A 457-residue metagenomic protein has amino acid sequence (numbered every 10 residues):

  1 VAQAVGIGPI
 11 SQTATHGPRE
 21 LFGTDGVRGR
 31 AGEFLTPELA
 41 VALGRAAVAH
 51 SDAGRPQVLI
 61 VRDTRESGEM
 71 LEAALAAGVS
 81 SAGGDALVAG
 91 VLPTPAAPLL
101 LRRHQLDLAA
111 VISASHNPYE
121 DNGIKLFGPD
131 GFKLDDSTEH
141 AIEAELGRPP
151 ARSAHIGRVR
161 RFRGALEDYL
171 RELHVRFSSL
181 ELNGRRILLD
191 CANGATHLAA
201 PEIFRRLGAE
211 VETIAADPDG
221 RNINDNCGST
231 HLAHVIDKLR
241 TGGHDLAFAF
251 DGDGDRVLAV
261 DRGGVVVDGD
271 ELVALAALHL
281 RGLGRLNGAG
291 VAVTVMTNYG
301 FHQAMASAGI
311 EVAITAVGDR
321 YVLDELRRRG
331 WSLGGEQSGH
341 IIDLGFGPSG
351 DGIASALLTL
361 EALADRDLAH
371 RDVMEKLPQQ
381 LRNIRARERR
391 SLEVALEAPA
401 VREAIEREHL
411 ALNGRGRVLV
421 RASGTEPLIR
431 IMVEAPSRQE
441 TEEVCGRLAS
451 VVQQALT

Functional and structural regions predicted by a protein language model:
V1-A77, S81-A82, L108, V159-I187 (+1 more regions): An N-terminal, well-structured beta->alpha segment
V5-G17, R30, N122-G242: Gly/Ser/Thr-enriched, mixed-charge loops and adjacent short helices that form phosphate/oxyanion-binding elements
D25, I60, A97, A110 (+11 more regions): Buried hydrophobic positions in well-ordered alpha/beta secondary-structure cores of metabolic enzymes
V27, T64, A114-Y119, G194 (+4 more regions): Short glycine-rich anion-binding loops that position phosphate/pyrophosphate groups of nucleotides and phosphorylated
R55-D63, L87, R186-L189, A289-V295 (+2 more regions): Short glycine-rich phosphate-binding loop at a beta-alpha junction
Q57-D121, E202-V260: N-terminal small/polar loop signature for handling phosphorylated ligands or for N-terminal nucleophile
A96, H140-R171, V175, R262-G335 (+1 more regions): Proline/glycine-rich low-complexity loops and linkers
L246, L283-T457: Phosphate-binding and adjacent anionic-ligand microenvironments
